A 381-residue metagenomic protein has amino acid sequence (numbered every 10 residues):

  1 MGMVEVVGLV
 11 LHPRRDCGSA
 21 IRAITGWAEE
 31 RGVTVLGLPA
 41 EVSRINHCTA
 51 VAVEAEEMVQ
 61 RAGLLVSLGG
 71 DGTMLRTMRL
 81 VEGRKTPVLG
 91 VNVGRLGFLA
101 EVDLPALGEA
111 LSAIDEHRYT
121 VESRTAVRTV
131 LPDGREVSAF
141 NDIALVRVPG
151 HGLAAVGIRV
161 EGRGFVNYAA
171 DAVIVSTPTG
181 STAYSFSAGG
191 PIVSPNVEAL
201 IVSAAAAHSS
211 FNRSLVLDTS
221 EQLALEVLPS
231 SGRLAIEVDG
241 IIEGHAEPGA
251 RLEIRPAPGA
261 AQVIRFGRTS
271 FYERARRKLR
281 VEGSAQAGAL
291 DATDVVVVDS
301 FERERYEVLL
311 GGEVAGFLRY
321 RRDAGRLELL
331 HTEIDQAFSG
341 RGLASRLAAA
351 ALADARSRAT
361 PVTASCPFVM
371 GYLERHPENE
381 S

Functional and structural regions predicted by a protein language model:
M1-L64, P105-T120, L131-V137: ATP/NTP phosphate-donor binding region
L96-A172: Catalytic core of DAGKc-family lipid kinases
P132, L145, G150, E161-G164 (+1 more regions): ATP/nucleoside-binding phosphotransfer catalytic cores, i.e., glycine-rich phosphate-binding loops
L153, R163, N167-D171, V175-F211: Gly/Ser/Thr-rich active-site loops/lids in small-molecule metabolic enzymes that frequently grip phosphoryl groups
E304-A315: Conserved beta-hairpin
T332-S339: A short, internal acetyl-CoA/4′-phosphopantetheine-binding micro-motif in the GNAT/acyltransferase core
G340-A353: Conserved acetyl-CoA-binding loop-helix of GNAT-fold acetyltransferases
A353-S381: C-terminal structural segments of small proteins and small subunits
